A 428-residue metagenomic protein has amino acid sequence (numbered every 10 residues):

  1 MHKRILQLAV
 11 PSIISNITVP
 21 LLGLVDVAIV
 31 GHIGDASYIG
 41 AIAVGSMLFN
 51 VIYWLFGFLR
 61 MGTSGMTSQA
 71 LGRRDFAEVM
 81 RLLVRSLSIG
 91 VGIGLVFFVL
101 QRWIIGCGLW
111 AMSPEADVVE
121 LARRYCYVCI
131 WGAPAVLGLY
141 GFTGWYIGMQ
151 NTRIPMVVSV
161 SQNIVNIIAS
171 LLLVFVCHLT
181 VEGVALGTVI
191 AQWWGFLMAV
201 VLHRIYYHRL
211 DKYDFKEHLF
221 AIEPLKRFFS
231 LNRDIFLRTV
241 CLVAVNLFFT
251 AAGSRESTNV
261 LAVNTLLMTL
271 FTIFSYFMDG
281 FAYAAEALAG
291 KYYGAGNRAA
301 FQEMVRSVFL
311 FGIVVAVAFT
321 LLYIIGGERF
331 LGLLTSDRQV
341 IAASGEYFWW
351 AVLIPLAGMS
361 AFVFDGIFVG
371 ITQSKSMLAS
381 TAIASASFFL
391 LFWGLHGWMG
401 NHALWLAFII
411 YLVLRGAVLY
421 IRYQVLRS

Functional and structural regions predicted by a protein language model:
M1-A9, T67-P134, V165, V176-F236 (+2 more regions): Short alpha-helical transmembrane segments in multi-pass integral membrane proteins
I13-G65, C129-V136, K226-K291, G312-F319 (+3 more regions): Transmembrane helix-bundle signature of multi-pass secondary active exporters and lipid flippases
V19, G23, V27, G31 (+11 more regions): Juxtamembrane/transmembrane-helix interface segments of polytopic membrane transporters
L21-L24, H32-A36, A70-R73, G148-M149 (+5 more regions): Helix-loop interface residues and adjacent transmembrane-helix termini in multi-pass membrane transporters, primarily
L24-A28, C107, G141-W145, I167-L172 (+7 more regions): Alpha-helical transmembrane segments of multipass membrane proteins
I39-V99, V136-I154, L261-I325, M359-T372 (+1 more regions): Small-residue-rich hydrophobic transmembrane alpha-helices
R60, V128-G148, P155-N166, V184-A199 (+4 more regions): Short runs within selected transmembrane alpha-helices of multi-pass transporters and secretion channels
